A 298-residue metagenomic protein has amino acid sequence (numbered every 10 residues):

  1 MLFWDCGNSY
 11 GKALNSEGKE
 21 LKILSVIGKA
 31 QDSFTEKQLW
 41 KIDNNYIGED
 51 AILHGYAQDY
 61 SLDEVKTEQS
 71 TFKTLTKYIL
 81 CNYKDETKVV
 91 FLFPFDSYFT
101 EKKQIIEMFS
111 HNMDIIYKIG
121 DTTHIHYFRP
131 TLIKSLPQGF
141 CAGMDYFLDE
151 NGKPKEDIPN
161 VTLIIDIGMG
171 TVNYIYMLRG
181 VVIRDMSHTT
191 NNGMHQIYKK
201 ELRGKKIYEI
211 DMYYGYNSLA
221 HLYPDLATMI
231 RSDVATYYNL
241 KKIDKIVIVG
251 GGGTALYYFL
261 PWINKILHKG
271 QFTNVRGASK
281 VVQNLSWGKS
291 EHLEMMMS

Functional and structural regions predicted by a protein language model:
M1-T162, V182-M194, G215-S298: Nucleotide/phosphate-binding catalytic cleft detector across ATP-hydrolyzing and phosphate-transferring enzymes
D157-Y213: Aromatic-anchored, glycine/proline-accented short structural segments that stabilize local strand-turns or short
